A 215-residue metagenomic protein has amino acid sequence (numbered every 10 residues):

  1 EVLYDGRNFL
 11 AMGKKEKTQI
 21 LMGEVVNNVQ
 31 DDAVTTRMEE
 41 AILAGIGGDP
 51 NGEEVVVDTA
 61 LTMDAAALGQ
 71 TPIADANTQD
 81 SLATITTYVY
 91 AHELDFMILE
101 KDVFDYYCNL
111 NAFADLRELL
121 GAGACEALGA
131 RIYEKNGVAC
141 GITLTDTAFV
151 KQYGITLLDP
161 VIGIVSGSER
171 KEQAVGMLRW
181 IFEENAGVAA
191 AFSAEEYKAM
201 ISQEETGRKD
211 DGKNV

Functional and structural regions predicted by a protein language model:
E1-V26, A186, F192, E196 (+1 more regions): Gram-positive cell-envelope targeting signals
G13-E16, V89-A91, C108, G154-L157: Extracellular/periplasmic catalytic domains that process cell-envelope and extracellular macromolecules
N27-Q30, D102-Y106, S168-E169: Solvent-exposed loop/turn segments at secondary-structure junctions within structured extracellular/periplasmic domains
V29-L94: Extracytoplasmic/periplasmic/luminal assembly and interaction segments in envelope/secretory/respiratory proteins
Q79-Y133: Extracytoplasmic "Venus flytrap"/periplasmic binding protein-like
C125-G163: Periplasmic-binding protein-like
L157-R170, A189-A191: A bilobed periplasmic-binding-protein/Venus flytrap-type ligand-binding module shared by bacterial periplasmic
E169-W180: Short amphipathic alpha-helical coupling segments at ligand-binding clamshell hinges and other catalytic/signaling
